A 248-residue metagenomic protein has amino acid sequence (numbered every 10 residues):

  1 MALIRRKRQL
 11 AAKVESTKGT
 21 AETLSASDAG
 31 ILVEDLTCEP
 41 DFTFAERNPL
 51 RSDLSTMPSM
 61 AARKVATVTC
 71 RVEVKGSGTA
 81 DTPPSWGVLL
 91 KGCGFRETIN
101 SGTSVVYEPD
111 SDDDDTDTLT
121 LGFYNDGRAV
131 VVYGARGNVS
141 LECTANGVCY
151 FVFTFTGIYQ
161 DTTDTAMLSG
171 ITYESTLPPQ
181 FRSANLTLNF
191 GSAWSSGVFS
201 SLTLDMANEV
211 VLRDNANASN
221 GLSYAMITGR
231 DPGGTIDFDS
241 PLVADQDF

Functional and structural regions predicted by a protein language model:
M1-F248: Signature of extracytoplasmic/envelope-associated structural regions
